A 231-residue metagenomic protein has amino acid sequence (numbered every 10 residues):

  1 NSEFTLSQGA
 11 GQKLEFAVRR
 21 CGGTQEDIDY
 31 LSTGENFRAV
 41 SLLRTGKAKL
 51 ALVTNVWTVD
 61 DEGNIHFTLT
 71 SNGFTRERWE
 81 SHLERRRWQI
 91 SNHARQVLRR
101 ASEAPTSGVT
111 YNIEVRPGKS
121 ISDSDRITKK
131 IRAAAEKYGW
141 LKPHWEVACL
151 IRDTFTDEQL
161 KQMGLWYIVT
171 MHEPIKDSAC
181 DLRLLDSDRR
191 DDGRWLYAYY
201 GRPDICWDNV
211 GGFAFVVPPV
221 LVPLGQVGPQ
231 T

Functional and structural regions predicted by a protein language model:
N1-L141, W145-T231: A binding-site-centric feature that preferentially detects glycan-recognition modules on secreted/surface proteins
